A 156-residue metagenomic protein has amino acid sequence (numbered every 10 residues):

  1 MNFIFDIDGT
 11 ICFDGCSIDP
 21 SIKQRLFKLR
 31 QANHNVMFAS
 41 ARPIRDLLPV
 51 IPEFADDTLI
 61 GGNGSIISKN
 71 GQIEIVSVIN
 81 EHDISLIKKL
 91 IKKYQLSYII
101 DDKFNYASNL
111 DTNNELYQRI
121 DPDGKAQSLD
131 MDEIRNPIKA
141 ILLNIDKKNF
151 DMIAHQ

Functional and structural regions predicted by a protein language model:
M1-S17, F38-S40: Asp-based phosphoryl-transfer active-site loop
I4-F5, I66-K69, M131-R135: Short, basic/glycine-rich phosphate-binding loops at helix/coil junctions that contact nucleotide phosphates
D6, G62, L143: Conserved residues at the C-terminal ends of beta-strands
F13, L47, F150: Glycine/Thr-rich phosphate-binding loops of Rossmann-like dinucleotide-binding domains
G15, N80, L143-D146: Short beta->alpha junction loops/turns
S17-N114: Active-site phosphate-binding/coordination module
Y94-S97, D101-Q156: Conserved acidic, metal-coordinating active-site core of Asp-based, Mg2+-dependent phosphoryl-transfer enzymes
